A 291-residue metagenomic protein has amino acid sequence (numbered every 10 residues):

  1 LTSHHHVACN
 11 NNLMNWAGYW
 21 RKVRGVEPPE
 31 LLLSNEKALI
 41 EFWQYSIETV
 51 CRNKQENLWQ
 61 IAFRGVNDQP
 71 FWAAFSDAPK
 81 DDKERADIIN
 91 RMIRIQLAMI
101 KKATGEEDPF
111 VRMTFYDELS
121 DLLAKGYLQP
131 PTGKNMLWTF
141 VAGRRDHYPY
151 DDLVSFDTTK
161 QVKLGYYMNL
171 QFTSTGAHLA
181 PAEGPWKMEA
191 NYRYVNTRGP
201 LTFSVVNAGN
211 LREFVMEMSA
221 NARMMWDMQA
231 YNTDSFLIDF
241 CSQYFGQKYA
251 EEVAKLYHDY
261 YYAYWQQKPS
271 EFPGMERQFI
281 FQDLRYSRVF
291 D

Functional and structural regions predicted by a protein language model:
L1-T104, D121-L137, G143, D152 (+4 more regions): Substrate-binding cleft of carbohydrate-active enzyme catalytic domains
K80, Q96-D291: Substrate-binding groove of N-acetylhexosamine-processing glycoside hydrolases
